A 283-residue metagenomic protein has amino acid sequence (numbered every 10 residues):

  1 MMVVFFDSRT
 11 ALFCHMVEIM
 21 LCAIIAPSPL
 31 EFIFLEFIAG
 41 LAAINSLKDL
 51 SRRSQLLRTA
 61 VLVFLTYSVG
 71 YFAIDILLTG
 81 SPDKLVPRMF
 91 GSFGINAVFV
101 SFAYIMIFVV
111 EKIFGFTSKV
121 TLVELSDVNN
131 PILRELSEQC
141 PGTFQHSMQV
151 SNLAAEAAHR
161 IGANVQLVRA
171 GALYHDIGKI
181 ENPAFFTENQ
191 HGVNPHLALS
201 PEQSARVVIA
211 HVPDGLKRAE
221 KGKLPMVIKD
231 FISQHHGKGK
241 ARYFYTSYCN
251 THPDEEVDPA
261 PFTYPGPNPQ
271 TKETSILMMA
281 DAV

Functional and structural regions predicted by a protein language model:
M1-M148: Generic detector of multi-pass transmembrane helix bundles and their immediately adjacent loops in polytopic membrane
L133-V283: Divalent metal-dependent catalytic cores for phosphoryl transfer on phosphate-bearing substrates
